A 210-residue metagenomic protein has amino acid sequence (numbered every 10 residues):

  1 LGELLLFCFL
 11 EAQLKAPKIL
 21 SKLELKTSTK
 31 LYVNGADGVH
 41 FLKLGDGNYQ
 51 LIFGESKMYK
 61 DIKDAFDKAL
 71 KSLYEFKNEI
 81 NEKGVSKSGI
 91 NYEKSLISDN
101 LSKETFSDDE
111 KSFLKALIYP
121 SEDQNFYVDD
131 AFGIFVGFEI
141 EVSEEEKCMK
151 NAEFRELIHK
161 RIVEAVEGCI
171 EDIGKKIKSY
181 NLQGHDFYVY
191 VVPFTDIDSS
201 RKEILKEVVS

Functional and structural regions predicted by a protein language model:
L1-F7, L25-S28: A short, highly charged nucleic-acid-interacting micro-segment common to nuclease and nuclease-linked defense proteins
E3-K18: Intrinsically disordered, low-complexity linker/loop segments enriched in Gly/Pro and charged/polar residues
L10, G38-H40, I52-M58: Conserved catalytic cores of phosphodiester-cleaving nucleases, focusing on short active-site segments
L14-K30: A short acidic/basic microdomain associated with nuclease active sites
L31-G35: A short, glycine/Asx- and small/polar-enriched loop/turn that sits immediately N-terminal to a beta-strand
L44-Y49: Short, solvent-exposed loop/turn segments that connect beta-strands within catalytic domains and beta-strand-rich
D67-E153, E167: Acidic, metal/cofactor-coordinating or nucleic-acid-engaging core segments within structured domains
M149-S210: Extended, charged low-complexity segments that frequently continue into or abut oligomerization scaffolds
